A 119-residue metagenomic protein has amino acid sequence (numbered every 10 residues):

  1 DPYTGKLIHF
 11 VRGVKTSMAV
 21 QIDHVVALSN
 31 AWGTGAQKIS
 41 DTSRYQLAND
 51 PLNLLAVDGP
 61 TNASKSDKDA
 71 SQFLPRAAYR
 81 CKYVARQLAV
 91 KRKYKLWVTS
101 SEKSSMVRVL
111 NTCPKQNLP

Functional and structural regions predicted by a protein language model:
D1-V57, N62-S66: Betabetaalpha-Me/HNH-type nuclease active-site subdomain
S64-P119: C-terminal, well-folded lobe of enzymatic/effector domains
